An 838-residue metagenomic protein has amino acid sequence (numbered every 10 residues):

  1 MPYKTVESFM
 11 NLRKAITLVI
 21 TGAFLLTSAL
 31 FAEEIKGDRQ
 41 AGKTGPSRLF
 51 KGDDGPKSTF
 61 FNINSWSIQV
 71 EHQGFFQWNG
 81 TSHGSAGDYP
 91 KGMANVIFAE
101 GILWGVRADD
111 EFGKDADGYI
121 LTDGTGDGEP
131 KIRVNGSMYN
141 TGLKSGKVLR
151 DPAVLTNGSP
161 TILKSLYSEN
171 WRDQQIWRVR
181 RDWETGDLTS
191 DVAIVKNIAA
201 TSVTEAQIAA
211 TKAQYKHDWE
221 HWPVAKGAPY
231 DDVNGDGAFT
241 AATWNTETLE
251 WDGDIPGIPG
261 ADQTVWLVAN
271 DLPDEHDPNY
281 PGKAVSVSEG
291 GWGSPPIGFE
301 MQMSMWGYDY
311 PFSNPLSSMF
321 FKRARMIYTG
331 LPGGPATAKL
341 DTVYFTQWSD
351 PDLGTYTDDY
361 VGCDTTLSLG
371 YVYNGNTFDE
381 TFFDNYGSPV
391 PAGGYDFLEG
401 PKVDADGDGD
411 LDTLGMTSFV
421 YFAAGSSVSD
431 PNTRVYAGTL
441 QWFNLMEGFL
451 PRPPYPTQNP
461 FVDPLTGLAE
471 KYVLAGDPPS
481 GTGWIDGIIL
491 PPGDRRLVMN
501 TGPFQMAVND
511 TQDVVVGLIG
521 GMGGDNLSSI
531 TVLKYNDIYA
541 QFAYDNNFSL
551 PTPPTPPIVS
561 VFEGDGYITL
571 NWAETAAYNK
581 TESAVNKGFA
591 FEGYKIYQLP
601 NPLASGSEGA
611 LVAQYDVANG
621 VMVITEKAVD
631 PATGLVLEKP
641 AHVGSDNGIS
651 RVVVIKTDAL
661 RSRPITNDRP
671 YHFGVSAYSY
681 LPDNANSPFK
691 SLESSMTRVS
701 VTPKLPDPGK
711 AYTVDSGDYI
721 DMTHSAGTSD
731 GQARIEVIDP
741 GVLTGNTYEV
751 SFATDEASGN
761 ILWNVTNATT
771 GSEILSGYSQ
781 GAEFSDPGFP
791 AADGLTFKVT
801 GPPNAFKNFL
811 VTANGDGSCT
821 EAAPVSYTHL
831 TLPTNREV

Functional and structural regions predicted by a protein language model:
M1-L12: N-terminal secretory signal peptides that target proteins for export/translocation
V6-E7, T21-G22, D510-V516: N-terminal leader/targeting segments
R13-V19: Sec-dependent signal peptide recognition, specifically the positively charged N-region followed immediately by
V19-T27: Bacterial N-terminal signal peptides
S28-A32: Sec/Tat signal peptide C-region and signal peptidase I cleavage site
E33-L830, R836: Extracellular/surface-associated beta-sandwich interaction domains
